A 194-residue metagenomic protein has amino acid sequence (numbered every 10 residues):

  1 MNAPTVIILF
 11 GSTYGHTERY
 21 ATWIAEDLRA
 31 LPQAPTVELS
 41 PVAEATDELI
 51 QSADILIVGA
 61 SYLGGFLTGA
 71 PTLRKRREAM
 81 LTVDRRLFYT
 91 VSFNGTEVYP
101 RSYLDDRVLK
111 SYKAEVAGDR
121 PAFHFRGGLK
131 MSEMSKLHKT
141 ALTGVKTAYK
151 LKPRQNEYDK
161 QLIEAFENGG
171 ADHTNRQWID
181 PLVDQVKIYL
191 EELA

Functional and structural regions predicted by a protein language model:
M1-V83, D180-A194: N-terminal beta1-alpha1-beta2 submodule of the flavodoxin-like/Rossmannoid cofactor-binding fold
G64-A194: FMN-binding flavodoxin-like domain, especially the glycine-rich phosphate-binding loop
